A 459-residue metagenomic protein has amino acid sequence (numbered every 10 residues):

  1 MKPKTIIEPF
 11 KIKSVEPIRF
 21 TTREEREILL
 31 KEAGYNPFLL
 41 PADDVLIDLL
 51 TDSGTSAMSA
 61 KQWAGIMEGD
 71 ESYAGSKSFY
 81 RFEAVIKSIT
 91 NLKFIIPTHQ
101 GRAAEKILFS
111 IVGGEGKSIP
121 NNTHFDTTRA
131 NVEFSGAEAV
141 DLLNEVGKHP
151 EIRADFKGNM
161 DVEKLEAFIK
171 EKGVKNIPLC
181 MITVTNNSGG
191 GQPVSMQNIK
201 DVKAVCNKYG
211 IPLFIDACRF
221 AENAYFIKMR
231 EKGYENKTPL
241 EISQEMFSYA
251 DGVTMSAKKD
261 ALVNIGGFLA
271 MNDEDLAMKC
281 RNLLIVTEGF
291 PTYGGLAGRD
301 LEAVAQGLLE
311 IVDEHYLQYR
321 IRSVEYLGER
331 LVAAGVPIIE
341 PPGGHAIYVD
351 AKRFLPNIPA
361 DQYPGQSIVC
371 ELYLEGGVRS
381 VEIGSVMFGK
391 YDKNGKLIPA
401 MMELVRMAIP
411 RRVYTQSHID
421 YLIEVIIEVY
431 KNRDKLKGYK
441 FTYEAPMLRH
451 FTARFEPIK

Functional and structural regions predicted by a protein language model:
K2-Y35, L39-A42, I47-S56, Q62 (+3 more regions): Conserved PLP-enzyme active-site core in the AAT-like
E138-D141, M271-K279, L283, R299 (+1 more regions): Flexible glycine/proline-rich, aromatic-decorated loop/lid segments
A277-M278, P356-P364, R412-Y421: Short, conserved charged micro-motifs
R281-L284, L301-E310, H345-F354, P399-R406 (+1 more regions): Short acidic (Asp/Glu) and glycine-rich catalytic loops that position anionic groups and cofactors
I311, E375, M387-K459: PLP-dependent enzyme catalytic core of the Aspartate aminotransferase-like
Q318, V324, K352-R379, N394-A400: Active-site loop ensemble at the mouth of alpha/beta enzyme cores that anchors a bound cofactor
V324-E325, I339-D350: Conserved glycine-rich beta-strand-loop-beta hairpin in the small C-terminal domain of fold type I
P342-A346, S367-V369, E375-S380, M401-R406 (+1 more regions): Active-site lining segments that contact anionic ligands and/or coordinate catalytic metals
